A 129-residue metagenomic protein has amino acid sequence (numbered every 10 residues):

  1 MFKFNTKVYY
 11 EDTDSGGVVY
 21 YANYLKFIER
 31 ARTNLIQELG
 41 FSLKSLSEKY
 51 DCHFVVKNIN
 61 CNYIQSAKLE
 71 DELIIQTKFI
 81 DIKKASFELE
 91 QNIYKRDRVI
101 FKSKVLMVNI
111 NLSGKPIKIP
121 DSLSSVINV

Functional and structural regions predicted by a protein language model:
M1-E72, I80-V129: Terminal targeting signals and extreme-terminal segments of soluble enzymes
